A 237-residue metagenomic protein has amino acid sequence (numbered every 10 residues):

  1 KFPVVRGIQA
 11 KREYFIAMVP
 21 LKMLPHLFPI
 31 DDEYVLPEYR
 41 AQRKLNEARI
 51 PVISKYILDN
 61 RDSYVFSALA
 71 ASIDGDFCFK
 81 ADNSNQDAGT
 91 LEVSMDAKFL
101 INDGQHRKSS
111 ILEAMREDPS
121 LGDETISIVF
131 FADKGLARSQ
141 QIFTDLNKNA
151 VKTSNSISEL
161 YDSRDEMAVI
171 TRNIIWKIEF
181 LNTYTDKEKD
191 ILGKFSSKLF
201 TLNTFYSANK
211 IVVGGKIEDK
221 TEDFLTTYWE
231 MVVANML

Functional and structural regions predicted by a protein language model:
K1-F66, D74-A81, A88-T90: N-terminal extension/subdomain marker
A68-S72, L100-N102: Short, conserved beta-strand segments within well-ordered enzyme catalytic domains that often line or immediately flank
D74, Q105-H106, F131-G135: An acidic- and aromatic-residue-enriched active-site/binding cleft used to recognize and process polar
F79-S84, S110-A114, S139-Q141: Short, conserved acidic/polar surface loops in the N-terminal third of protein domains
S84-A88, K148-N149: Short, polar loop/linker segments at the starts of domains and inter-domain junctions
T90-M115: A sequence-level detector for short glycine-anchored, His/Arg-bearing signature motifs that mark catalytic or binding
D96-K98, R116-L237: Solvent-exposed functional surfaces
